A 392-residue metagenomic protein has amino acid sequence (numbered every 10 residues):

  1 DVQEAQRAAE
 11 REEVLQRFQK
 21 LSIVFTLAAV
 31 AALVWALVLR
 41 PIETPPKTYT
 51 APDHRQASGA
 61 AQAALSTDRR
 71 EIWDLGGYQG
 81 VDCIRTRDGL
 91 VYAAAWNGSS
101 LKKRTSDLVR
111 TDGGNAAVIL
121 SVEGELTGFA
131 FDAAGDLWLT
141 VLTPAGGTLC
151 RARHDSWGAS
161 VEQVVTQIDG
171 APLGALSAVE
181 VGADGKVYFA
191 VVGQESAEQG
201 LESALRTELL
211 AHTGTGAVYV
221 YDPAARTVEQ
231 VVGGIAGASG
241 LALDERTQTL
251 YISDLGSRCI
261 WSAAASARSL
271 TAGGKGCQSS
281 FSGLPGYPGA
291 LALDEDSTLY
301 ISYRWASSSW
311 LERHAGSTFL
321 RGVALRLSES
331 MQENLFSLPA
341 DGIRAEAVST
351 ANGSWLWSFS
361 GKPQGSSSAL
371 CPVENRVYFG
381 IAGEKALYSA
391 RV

Functional and structural regions predicted by a protein language model:
K47, W96-K103, F189-H212, R304-P339: Short, conserved, GDST-rich strand-edge loop motifs in beta-rich repeat architectures
T48-G80, G113, A351-K362: A short helix->beta-strand "capping" segment at the edge of beta-propeller domains
R69-L75, N115-S121, S160-D169, T227-V232 (+2 more regions): A short beta-strand motif characteristic of beta-propeller blades
G76-D88, V122-D136, T140-V141, D169-V187 (+5 more regions): Beta-rich, blade/repeat-based domains predominating in secreted/periplasmic proteins but also intracellular
G76-G77, V91-K102, L139-A145, Y188-Q199 (+5 more regions): Conserved beta-strand positions in repeat-built beta-propeller and related beta-rich domains
N97-G98, K103-P144, V165-I168: Blade-loop segments of beta-propeller domains
T111-N115, R153-G158, Y221-R226, A264-S269 (+2 more regions): Short loop/turn segments that connect beta-strands within beta-propeller blades
T140-G182, A190-R206: Asp-box/WD-like beta-propeller blade repeats and closely related beta-sheet repeat scaffolds
